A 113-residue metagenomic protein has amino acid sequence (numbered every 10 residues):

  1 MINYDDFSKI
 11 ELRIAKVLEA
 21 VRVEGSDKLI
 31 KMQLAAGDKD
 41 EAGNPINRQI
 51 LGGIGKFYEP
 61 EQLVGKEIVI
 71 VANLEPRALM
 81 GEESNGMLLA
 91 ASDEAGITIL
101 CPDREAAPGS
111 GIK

Functional and structural regions predicted by a protein language model:
M1-K113: Phosphate-backbone binding interfaces of nucleic-acid-interacting proteins
